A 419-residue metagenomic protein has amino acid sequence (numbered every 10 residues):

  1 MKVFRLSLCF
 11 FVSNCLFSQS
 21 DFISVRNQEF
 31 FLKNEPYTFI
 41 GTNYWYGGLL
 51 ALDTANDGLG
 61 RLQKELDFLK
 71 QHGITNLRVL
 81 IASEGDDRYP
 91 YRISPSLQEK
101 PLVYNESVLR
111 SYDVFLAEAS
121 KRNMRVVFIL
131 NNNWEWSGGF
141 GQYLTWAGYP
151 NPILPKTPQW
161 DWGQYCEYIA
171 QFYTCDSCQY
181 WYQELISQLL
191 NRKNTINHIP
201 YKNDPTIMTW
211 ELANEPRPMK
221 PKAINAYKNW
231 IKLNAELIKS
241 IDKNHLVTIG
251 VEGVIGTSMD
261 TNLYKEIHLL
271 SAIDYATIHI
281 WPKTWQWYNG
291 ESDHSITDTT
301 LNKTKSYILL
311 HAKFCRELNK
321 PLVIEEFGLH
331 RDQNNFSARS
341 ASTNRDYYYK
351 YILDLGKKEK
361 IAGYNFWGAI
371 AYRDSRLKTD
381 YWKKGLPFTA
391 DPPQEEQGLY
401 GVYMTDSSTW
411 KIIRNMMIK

Functional and structural regions predicted by a protein language model:
M1-Q19: Bacterial Sec-dependent N-terminal signal peptides
F22-Q286, T297-P321, F327-I418: Active-site mouth of glycoside hydrolases
N289-E291: Acidic, serine/threonine/proline-rich low-complexity intrinsically disordered regions
